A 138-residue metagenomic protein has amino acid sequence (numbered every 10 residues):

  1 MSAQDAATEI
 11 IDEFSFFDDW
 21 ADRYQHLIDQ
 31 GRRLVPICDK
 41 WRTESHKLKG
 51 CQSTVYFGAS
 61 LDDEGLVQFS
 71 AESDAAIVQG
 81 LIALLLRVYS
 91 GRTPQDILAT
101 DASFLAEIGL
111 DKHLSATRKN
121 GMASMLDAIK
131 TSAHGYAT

Functional and structural regions predicted by a protein language model:
A3-T54, L61-G65, L105-T138: N-terminal intrinsically disordered, cationic/polar leader segments that include organellar targeting peptides
R42-L48, F69-S73, Q95-I97: Solvent-exposed interaction patches of small proteins and small membrane subunits
T54-Y56, R87-V88, D96-A99, M125-D127: Short, surface-exposed, polar/charged, turn-prone segments marking secondary-structure boundaries
S60-A75, L86-S90: Conserved interaction-surface patches within small, structured recognition/assembly domains
V78: Hydrophobic (often cysteine-bearing) scaffold residues that line and stabilize catalytic clefts of nucleotide/cofactor
I82: Primarily the active-site beta-strand->alpha-helix module of PP2C/PPM metal-dependent phosphatases, and frequently
G91-I108: Glycine-rich phosphate/pyrophosphate-binding loops and their adjacent beta-strand/loop elements at enzyme active sites
